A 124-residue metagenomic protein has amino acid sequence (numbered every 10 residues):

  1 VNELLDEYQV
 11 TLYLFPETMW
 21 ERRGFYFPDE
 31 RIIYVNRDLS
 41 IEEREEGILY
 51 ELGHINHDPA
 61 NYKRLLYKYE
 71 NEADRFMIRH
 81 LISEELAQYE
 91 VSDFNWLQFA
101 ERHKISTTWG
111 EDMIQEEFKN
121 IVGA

Functional and structural regions predicted by a protein language model:
V1-A124: Active-site hotspot residues in diverse enzymes, especially metal/ion-binding acidic/histidine motifs
